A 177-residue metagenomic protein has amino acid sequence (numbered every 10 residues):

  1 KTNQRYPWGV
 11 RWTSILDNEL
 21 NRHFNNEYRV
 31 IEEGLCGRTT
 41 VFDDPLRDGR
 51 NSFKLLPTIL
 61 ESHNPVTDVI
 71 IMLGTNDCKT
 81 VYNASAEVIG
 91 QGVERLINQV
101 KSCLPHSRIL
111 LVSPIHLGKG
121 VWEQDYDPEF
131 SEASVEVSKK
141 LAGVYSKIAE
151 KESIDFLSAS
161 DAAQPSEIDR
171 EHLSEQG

Functional and structural regions predicted by a protein language model:
K1-W8, G37-V41, L117-G118: Short glycine-rich His-centered loop
T2-W8, D44-D48, Y126-E132: Short, flexible/disordered intra-domain loops and linkers
N3-H23: Short catalytic helix/loop segments, enriched in acidic residues and glycine and frequently bearing histidine
W8, S14, E33-C36, L73: Short glycine-rich loop/turn motifs that provide flexible caps or phosphate-binding loops at active sites
N18, R22, N26, G49-Q176: Alpha-helical cap/lid subdomain in secreted, periplasmic, or secretory-pathway luminal O-acyl-processing enzymes
E27-E33: Short beta-strand elements in bilobed, periplasmic/extracellular small-molecule ligand-binding domains
G34-D48: N-terminal beta-loop-helix "entrance" segment that forms/cooperates in small-molecule cofactor or anionic ligand
